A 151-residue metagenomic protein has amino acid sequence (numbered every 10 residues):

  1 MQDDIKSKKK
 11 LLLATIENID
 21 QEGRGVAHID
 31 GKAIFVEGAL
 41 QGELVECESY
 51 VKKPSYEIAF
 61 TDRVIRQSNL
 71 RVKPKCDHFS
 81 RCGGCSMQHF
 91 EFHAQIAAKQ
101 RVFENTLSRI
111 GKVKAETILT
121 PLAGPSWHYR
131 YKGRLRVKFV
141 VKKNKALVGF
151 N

Functional and structural regions predicted by a protein language model:
M1-N151: Non-catalytic accessory regions of SAM-dependent methyltransferases
